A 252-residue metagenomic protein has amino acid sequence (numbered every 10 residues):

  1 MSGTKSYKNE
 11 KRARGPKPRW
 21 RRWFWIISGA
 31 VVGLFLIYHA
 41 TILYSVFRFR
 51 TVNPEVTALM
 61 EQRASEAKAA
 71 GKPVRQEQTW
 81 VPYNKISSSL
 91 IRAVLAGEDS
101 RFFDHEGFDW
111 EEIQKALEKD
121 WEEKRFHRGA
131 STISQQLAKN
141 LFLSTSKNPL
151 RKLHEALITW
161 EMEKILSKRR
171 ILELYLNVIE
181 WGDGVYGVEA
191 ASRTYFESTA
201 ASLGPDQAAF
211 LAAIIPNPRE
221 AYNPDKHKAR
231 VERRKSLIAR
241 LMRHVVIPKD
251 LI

Functional and structural regions predicted by a protein language model:
S2-I252: Juxtamembrane regions of bacterial inner-membrane/periplasmic proteins, predominantly the peptidoglycan biogenesis
